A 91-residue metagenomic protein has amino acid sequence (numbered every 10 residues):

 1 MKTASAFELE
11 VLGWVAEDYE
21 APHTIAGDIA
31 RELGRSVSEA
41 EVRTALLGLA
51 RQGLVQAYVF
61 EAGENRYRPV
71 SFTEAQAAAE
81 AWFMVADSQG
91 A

Functional and structural regions predicted by a protein language model:
M1-S36, T44, R51: Short amphipathic alpha-helical interface segments
K2, L9-L12, L46, G53 (+2 more regions): Generic signature of intrinsically disordered, low-complexity, basic-rich segments and short cationic peptides
A21-H23, E61-E64: Generic detector of short, locally flexible boundary/turn motifs and exposed helical patches
I25, V42, A75-A77: Hydrophobic/aromatic residues in well-formed alpha-helices
A50-G63: A short, conserved structural fragment
G63-A91: Short, amphipathic alpha-helical interaction segments positioned at domain boundaries
